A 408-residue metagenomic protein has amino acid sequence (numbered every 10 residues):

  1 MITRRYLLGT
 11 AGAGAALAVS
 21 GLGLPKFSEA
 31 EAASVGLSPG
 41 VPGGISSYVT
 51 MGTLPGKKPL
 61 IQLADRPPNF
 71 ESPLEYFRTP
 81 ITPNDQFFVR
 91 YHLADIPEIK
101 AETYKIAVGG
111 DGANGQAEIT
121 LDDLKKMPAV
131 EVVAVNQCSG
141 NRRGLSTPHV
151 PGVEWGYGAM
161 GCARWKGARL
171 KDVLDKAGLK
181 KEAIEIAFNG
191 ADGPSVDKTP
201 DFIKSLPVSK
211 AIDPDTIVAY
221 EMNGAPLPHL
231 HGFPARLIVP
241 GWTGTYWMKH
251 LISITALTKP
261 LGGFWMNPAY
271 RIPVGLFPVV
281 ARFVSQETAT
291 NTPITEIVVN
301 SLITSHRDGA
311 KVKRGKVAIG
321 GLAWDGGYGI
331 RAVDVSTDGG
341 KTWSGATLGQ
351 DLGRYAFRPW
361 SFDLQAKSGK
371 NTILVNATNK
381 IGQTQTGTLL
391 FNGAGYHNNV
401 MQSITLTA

Functional and structural regions predicted by a protein language model:
M1-A15: N-terminal secretory signal peptides and thylakoid transit peptides that target proteins across membranes
A16-S20, L179: A generic secondary-structure boundary signal that marks alpha-helix termini
V19-F27: C-terminal segment of classical bacterial N-terminal signal peptides
F27, A32-A408: Structured, non-membrane catalytic/scaffold regions adjacent to prosthetic-group chemistry
